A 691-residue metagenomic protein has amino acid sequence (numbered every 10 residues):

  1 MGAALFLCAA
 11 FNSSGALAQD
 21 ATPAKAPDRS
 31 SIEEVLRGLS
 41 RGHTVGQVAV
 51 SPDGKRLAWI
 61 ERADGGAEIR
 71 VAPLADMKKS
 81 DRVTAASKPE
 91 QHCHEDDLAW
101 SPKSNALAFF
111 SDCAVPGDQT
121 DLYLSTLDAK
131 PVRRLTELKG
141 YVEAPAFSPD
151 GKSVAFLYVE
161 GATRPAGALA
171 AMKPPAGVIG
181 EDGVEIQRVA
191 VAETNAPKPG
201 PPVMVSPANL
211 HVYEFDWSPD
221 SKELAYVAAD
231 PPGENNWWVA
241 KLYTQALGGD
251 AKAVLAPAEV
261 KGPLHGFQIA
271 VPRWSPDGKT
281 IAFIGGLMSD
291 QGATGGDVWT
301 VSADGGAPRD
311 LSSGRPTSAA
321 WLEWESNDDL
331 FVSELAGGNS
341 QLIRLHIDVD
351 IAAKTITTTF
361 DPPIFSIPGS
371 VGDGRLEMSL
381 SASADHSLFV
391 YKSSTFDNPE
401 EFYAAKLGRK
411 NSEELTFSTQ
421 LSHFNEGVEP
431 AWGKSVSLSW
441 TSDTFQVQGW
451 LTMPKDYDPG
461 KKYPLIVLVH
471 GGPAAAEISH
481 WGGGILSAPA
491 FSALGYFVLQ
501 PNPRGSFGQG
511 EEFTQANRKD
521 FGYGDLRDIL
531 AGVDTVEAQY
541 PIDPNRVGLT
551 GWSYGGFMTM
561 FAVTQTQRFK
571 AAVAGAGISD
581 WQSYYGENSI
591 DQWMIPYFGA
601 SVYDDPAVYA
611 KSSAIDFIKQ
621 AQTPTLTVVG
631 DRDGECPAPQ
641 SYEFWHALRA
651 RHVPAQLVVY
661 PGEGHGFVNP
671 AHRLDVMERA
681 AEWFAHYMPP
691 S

Functional and structural regions predicted by a protein language model:
P23-V45, P199-V205: A short helix->beta-strand "capping" segment at the edge of beta-propeller domains
V35-E68: Beta-strand-rich domains and repeat architectures in extracellular enzymes and scaffolds, especially beta-propellers
G42, E61-R70, S87-E95, A108-Y123 (+13 more regions): A flexible loop/linker signature enriched in serine peptidases of the S9 family
P52-D53, P102-K103, P149-D150, P219-D220 (+3 more regions): Residue-level detector of Asp-centered blade-edge/turn motifs that repeat once per structural unit in beta-propeller
G54-L57, L107-A108, G151-V154, L224-A225 (+3 more regions): Hydrophobic beta-strand positions that form the internal "hydrophobic ladder" of WD40/Gbeta-like beta-propeller blades
P73-M77, T126-K130, E193-K198, A246-D250 (+3 more regions): Short loop/turn segments that connect beta-strands within beta-propeller blades
N327, E377-S691: Serine-hydrolase catalytic core recognition
